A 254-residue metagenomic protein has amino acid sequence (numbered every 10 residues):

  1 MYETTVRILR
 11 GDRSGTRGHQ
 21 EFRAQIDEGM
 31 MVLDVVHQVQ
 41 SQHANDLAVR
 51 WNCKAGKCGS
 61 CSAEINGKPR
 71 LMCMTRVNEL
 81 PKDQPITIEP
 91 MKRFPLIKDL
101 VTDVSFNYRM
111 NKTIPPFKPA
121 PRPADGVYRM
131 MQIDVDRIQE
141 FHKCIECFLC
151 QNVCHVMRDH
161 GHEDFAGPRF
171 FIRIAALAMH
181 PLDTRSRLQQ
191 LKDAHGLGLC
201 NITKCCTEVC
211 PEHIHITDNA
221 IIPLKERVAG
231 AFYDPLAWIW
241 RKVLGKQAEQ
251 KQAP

Functional and structural regions predicted by a protein language model:
Y2-N107, F141, Q151, H155 (+2 more regions): Iron-sulfur-associated redox domains of electron-transfer enzymes in respiratory and anaerobic energy metabolism
M30-Q42, E89-P254: Ferredoxin-type iron-sulfur electron-transfer modules in oxidoreductases and energy-metabolism complexes
